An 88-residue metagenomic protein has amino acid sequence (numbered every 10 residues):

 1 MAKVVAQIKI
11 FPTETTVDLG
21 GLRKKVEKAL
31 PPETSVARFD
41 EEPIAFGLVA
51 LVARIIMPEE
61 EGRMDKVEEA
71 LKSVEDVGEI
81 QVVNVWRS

Functional and structural regions predicted by a protein language model:
M1-S88: Long, contiguous binding/interaction regions
